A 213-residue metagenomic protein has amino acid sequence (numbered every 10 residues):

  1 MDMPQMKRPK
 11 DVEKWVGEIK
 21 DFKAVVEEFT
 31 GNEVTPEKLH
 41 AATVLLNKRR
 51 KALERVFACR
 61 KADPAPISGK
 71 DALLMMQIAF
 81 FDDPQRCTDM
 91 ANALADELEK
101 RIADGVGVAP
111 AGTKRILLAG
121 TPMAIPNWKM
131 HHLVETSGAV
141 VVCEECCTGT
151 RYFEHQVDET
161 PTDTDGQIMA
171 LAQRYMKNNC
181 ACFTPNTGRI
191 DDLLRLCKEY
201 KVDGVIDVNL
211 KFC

Functional and structural regions predicted by a protein language model:
M1-P36, C143, C147-T148, F153-C213: Trp/Phe/Arg-rich N-terminal binding region typifying the photolyase-homology
V16, A24-F153, E159, N186: A charged, amphipathic alpha-helical module
